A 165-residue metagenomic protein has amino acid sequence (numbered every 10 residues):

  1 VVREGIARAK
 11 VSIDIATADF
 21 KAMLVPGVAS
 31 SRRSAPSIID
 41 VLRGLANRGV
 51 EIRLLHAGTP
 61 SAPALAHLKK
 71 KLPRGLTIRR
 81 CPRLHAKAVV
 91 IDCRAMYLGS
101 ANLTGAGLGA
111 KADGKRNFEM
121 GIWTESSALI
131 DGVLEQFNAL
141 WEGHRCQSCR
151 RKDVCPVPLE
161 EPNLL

Functional and structural regions predicted by a protein language model:
V2-P73: Primarily the HKD phosphodiesterase
D14-A16, V89, Y97: Structural motif
A22-L24, A62-A64, K87, L98-G99 (+1 more regions): Short catalytic/ligand-binding loop motif for oxyanion handling, primarily in non-cytosolic enzymes, centered on
L55, L76-C81: General small-molecule cofactor/ligand-binding pocket signal
L65-L76, R151-E160: Short, electropositive alpha-helical surface patch
L84: Short beta-strand or tight-loop elements that sit immediately N-terminal to catalytic metal-binding acidic residues
K87-V90, M120-I122: Short beta-strand scaffold segments in enzyme catalytic cores
A95-L165: Signature of lipid phosphatidyltransferase scaffolds
